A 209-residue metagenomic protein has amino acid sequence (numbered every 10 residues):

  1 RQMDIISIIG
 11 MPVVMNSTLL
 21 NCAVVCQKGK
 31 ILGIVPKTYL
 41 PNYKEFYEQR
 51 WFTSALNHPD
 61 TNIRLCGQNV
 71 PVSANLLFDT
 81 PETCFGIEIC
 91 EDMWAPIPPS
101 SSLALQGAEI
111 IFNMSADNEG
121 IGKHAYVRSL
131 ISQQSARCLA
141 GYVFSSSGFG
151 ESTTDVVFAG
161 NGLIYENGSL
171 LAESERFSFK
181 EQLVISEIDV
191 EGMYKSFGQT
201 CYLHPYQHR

Functional and structural regions predicted by a protein language model:
R1-R209: Enzyme catalytic cores with a strong preference for nitrogen-chemistry domains
